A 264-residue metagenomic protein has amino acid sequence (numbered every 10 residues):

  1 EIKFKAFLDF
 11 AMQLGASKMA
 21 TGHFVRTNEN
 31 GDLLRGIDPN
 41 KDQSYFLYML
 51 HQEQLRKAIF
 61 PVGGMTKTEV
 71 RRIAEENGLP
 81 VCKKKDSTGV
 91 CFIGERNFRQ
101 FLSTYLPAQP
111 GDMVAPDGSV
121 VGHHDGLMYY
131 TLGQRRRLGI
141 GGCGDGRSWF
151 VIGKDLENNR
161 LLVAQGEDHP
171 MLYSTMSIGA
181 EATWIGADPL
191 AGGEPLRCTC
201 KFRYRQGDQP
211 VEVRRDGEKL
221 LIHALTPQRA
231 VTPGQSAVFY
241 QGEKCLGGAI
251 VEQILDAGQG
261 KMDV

Functional and structural regions predicted by a protein language model:
E1-G258: Nucleotide-activated chemistry modules centered on ATP-dependent adenylation/adenylyltransferase
K261-V264: Eukaryotic N-terminal low-complexity, Ser/Thr- and Lys/Arg-rich leader segments that predominantly function as
